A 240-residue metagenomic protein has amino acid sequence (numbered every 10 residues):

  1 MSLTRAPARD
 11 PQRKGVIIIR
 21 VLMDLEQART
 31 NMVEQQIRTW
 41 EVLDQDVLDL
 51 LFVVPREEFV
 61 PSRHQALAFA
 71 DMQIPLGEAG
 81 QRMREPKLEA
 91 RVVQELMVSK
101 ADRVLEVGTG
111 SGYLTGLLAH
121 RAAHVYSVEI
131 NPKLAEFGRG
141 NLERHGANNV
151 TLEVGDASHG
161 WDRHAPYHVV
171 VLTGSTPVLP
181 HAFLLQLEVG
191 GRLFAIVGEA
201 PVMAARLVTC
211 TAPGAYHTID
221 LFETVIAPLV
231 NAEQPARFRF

Functional and structural regions predicted by a protein language model:
M1, A68, P166, A182 (+3 more regions): Intrinsic disorder/low-structure terminal segments
M1-I19: N-terminal amphipathic/basic-hydrophobic helices that include classical n-h-c signal peptides and signal-anchor
S2, F59-P61, G191-R192: Short amphipathic alpha-helical segments with coiled-coil-like heptad repeat character
K14-L105, Y113-G116, R121, L134-N148 (+2 more regions): Class I SAM-dependent transferase core
M97-H217: Conserved nucleotide-cofactor-binding alpha/beta core module
